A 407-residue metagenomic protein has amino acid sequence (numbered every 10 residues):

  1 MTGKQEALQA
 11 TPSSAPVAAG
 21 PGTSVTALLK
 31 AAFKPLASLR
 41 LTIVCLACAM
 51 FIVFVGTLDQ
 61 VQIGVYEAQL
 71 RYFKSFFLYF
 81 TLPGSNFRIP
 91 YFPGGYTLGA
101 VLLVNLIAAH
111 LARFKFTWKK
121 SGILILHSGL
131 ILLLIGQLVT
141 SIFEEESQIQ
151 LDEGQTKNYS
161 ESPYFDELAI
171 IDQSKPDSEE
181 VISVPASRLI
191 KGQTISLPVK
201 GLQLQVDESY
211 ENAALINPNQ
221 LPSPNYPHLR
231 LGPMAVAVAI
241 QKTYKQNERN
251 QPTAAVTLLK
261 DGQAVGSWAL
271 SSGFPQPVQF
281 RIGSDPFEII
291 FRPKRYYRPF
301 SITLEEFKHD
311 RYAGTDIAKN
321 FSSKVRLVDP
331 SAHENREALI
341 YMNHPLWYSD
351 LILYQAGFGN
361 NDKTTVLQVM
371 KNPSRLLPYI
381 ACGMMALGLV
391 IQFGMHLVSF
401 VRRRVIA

Functional and structural regions predicted by a protein language model:
T2-Q148: Membrane-anchoring signal-anchor transmembrane alpha-helices and their immediate flanking context
A10-S14, V401-I406: A short, highly charged, low-complexity intrinsically disordered segment
K34-A37, T42, D59, K74 (+6 more regions): Generic, ordered loop/turn and secondary-structure boundary motif
R40, P90-D177, Q368-R403: Internal alpha-helical transmembrane segments
Q62-I89, P93, L339-F400, V405: Membrane-proximal extracellular juxtamembrane segment immediately upstream of a following transmembrane helix
I142-N372: Soluble non-transmembrane domains of integral membrane proteins
